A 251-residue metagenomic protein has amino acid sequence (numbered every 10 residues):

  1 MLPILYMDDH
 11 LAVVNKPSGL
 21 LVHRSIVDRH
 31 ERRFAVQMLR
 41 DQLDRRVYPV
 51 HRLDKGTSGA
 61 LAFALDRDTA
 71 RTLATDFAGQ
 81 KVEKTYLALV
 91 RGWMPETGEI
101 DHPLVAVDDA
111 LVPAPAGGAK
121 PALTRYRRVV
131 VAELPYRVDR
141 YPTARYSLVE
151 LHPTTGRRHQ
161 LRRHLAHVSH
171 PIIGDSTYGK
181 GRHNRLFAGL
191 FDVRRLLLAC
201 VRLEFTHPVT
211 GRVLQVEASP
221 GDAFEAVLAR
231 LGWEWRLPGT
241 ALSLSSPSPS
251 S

Functional and structural regions predicted by a protein language model:
M1-L148, V168, L186-A188, E217-S251: RNA pseudouridine synthases
P17, T154, P208-V209: Short, ordered coil/turn segments that flank beta-strands lining enzyme active or ligand-binding pockets
A35, R140-L203, P220, F224: Pseudouridine synthase
V105, V193-Q215: Compositionally biased low-complexity segments at domain edges in trafficked proteins and select soluble regulators
E133, G179, V209: Residue-level detector of flexible, active-site-proximal loop/helix-junction positions within diverse enzyme catalytic
